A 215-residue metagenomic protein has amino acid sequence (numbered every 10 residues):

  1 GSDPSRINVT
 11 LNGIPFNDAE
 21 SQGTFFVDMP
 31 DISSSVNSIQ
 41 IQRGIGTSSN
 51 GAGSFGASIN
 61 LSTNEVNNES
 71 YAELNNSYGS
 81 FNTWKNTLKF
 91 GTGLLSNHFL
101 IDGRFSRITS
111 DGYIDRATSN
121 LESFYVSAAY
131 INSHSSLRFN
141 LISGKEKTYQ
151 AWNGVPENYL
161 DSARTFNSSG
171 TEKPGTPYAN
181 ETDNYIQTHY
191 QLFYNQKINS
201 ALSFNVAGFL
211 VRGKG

Functional and structural regions predicted by a protein language model:
R6, F16-N17, G46-S49, S110-G112: Short beta-strands and strand-coil junctions in structured, solvent-facing domains, enriched
T10, F26-D31, I41, G53-N75 (+1 more regions): N-terminal periplasmic accessory domains that precede and gate Gram-negative outer-membrane beta-barrel machines
I14-R43, S62, Y159: Short acidic/polar hinge/loop motifs at secondary-structure boundaries that mediate gating or recognition
S21, D115-A117, R138-P174, G215: Outer-membrane beta-barrel and related beta-rich outer-membrane complex signature in Gram-negative bacteria
S21-Q22, I41-R43, S70-E73, R107-D111 (+3 more regions): Extracytoplasmic loops and strand-loop junctions of Gram-negative outer membrane beta-barrel proteins
G46-N50, N76-Y78, Y113-D115, P177-E181: Outer-membrane beta-barrel domain signature
Y71, Y78-T109, I114-A151, Y185 (+1 more regions): Transmembrane beta-barrel wall of Gram-negative outer-membrane proteins
P177-G215: Outer-membrane beta-barrel transmembrane strands
